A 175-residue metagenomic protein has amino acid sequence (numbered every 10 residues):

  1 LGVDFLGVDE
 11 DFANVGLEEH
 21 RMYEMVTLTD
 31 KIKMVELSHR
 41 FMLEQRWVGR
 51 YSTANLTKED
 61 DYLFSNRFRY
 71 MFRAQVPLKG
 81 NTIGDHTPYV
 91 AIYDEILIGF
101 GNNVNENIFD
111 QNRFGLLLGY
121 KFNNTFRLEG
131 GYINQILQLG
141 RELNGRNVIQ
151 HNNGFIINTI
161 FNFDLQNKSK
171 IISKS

Functional and structural regions predicted by a protein language model:
L1, V26, H39-F41, V90-D94 (+3 more regions): Membrane-embedded beta-strand positions of outer-membrane beta-barrel proteins
V3-D9, D30, L43-G49, V76 (+3 more regions): Transmembrane beta-strands of outer-membrane beta-barrel pores
D9-A13, N55-Y62, G101-V104, E142-N147: Extracellular loop and loop/strand-boundary signature of outer-membrane beta-barrel proteins
G16-M22, Y62-Y70, I108-F114, I149-F155: Residues that define the transmembrane beta-barrel architecture of outer-membrane proteins
E24-D30, L43, F68-L78, L116-Y120 (+1 more regions): Residues on the lipid-exposed face of transmembrane beta-strands in outer-membrane beta-barrel proteins
K31-S38, L78-P88, T125, L165-S175: Short loop/turn motifs that connect adjacent beta-strands in outer-membrane beta-barrel proteins
M34-R40, R67, D85-A91, R127 (+1 more regions): Outer-membrane beta-barrel architecture
I92, N103, F109, L117-S175: Predominantly the C-terminal beta-signal and adjacent terminal strand-loop region of outer-membrane beta-barrel
